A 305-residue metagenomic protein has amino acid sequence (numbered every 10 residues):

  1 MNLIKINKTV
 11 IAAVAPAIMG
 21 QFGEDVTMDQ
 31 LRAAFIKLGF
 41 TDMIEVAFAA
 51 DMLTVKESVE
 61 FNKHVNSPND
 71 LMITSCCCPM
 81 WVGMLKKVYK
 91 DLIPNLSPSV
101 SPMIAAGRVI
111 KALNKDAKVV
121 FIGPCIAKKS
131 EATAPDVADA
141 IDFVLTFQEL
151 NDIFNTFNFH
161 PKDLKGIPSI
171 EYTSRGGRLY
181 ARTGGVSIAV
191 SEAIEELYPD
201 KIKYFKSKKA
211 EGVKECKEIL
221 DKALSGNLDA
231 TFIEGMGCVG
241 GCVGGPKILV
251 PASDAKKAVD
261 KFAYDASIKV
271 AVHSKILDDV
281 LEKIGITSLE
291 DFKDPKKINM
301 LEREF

Functional and structural regions predicted by a protein language model:
M1-F305: Iron-sulfur-associated redox domains of electron-transfer enzymes in respiratory and anaerobic energy metabolism
